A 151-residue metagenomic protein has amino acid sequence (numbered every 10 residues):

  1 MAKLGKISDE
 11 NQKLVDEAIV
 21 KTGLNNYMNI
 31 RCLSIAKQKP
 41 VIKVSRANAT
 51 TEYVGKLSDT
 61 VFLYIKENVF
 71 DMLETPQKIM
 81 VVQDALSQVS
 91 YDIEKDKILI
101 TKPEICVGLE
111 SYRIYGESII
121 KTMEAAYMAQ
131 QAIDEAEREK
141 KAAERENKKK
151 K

Functional and structural regions predicted by a protein language model:
M1-K56, V69: A metal-dependent hydrolase signature that marks the N-terminal structural subdomain at the beginning of catalytic folds
Y27-L33, D92-K97, A142: Short glycine-rich, low-complexity/disordered patches
N29-I35, F62-Y64, M80: Ordered hydrophobic segments in well-structured contexts
P40-K43, T60-I65, S87: Subset of Sec-pathway N-terminal targeting signals
A47-P76, D92: Active-site scaffold of zinc-dependent metalloenzymes
I79-D92: Active-site recognition of the HExxH zinc-binding catalytic motif
D92-R138: Post-HExxH zinc-binding segment in Zn-dependent metallohydrolases
A136-K151: Short acidic DE-rich linear segments
